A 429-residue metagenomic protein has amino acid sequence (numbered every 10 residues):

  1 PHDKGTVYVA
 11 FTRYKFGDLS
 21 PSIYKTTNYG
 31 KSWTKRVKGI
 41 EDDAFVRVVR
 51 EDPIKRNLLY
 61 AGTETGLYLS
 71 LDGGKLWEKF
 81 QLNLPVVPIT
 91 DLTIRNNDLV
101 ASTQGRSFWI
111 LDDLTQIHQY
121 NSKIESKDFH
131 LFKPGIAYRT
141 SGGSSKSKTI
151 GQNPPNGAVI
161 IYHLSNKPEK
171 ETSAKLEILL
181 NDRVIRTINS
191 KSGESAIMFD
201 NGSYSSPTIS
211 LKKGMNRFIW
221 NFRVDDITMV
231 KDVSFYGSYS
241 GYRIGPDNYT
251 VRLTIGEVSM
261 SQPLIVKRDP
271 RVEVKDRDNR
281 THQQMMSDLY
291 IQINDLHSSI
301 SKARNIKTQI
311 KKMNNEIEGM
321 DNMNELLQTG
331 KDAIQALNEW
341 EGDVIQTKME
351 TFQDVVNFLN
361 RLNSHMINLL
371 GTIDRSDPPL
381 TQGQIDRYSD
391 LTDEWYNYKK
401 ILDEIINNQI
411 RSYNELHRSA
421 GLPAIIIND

Functional and structural regions predicted by a protein language model:
P1-K148, P155-G157, N181: Beta-propeller blade termini and top-face loops
I94, Y162-L164, F222, V266: Hydrophobic beta-strand positions in extracellular immunoglobulin-like domains
Q116-G142, P263-D295: Low-complexity, Pro/Ser/Thr- and charge-rich linker/hinge segments at domain boundaries
I136-K175, L179-L180, R217-I219, M286-H297: Contiguous beta-strand segments within globular domains
L176, G245-I255: Short, aromatic- and glycine-rich surface loops/edge beta-strands on solvent-exposed regions
V184-S240: Glycine-centered tight-turn motifs at strand-turn-strand junctions
D225-V230, T254-Q262: Short acidic/polar inter-strand loop motif in beta-rich domains
L264, S298-D429: Mature extracytoplasmic or organellar-lumen-exposed domains after removal of signal/transit peptides
